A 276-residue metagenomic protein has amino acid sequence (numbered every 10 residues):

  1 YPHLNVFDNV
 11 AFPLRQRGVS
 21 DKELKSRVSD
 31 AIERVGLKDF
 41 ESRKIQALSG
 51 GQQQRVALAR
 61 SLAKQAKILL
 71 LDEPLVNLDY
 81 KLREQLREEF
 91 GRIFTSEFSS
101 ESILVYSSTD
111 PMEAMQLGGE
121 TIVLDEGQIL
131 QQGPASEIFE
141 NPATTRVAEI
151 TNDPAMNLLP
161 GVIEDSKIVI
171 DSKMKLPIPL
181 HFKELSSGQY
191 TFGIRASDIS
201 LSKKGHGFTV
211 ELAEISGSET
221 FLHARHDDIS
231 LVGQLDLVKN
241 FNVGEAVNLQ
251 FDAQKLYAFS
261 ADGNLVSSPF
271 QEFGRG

Functional and structural regions predicted by a protein language model:
P2-R146: ABC ATPase nucleotide-binding domains
S49-G50, Q132, T151, P160 (+2 more regions): Short glycine-rich loop/turn motifs that provide flexible caps or phosphate-binding loops at active sites
E84, E140, L158-P160, L201 (+1 more regions): Generic structural "secondary-structure junction" signal
P134, R146, V162, T209-E211: Residues located in well-ordered beta-strands
N141-E164, D252: C-terminal boundary and immediately downstream tail of ABC-type ATPase nucleotide-binding domains
M156, K167-G276: Non-catalytic connector elements of ABC transporters
